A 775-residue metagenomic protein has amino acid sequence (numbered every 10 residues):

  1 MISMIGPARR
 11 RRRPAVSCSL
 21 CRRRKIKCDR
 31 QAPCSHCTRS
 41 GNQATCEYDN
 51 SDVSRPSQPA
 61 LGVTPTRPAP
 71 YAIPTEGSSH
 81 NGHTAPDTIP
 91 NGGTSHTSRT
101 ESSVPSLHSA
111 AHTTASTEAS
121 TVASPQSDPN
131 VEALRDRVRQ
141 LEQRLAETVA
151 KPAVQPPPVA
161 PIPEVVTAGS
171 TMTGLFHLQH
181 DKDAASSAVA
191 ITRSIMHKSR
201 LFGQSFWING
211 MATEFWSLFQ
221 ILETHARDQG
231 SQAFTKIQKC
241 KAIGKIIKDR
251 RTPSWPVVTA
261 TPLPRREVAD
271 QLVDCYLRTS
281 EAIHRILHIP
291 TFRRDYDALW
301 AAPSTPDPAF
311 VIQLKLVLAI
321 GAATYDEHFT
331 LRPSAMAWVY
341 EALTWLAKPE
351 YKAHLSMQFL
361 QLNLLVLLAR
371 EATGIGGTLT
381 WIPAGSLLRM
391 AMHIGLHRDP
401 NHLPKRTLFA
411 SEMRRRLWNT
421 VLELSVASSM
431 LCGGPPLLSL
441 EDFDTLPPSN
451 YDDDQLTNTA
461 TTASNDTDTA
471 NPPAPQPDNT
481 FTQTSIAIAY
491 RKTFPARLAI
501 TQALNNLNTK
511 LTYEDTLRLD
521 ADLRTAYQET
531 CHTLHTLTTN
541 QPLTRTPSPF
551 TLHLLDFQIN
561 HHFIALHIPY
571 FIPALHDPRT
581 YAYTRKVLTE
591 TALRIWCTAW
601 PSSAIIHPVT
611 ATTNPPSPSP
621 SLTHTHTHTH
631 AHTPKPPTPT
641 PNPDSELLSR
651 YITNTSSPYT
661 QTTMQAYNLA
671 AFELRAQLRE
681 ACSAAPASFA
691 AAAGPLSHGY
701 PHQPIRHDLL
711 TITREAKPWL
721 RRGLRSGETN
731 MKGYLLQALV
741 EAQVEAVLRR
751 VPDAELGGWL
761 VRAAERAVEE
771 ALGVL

Functional and structural regions predicted by a protein language model:
M1-E281, P308-I312, T627-T629: Intrinsic, low-complexity transcriptional activation domains
R10, A123, N130, R137 (+6 more regions): Surface positions of alpha-helical coiled-coils, especially the charged/polar e/g heptad sites that form inter-helical
Q143, L316, P333-L365, P383-N401 (+8 more regions): Long, amphipathic alpha-helical regulatory blocks in the mid-to-C-terminal portion of eukaryotic proteins
T213, S217-Q220, T224, R294 (+5 more regions): Fungal transcription factor middle regulatory core
Q220-Q232, K236-Q358, L365-G376, L403-F409 (+7 more regions): C-terminal transcriptional activation/regulatory domains of eukaryotic transcription factors
L331, E680-A685, S697-R706: HEAT/armadillo-like alpha-solenoid scaffolds in large eukaryotic assembly and transport factors
G374-S386: Classical protein tyrosine phosphatase
Q703-L775: Eukaryote-biased recognition of C-terminal alpha-helical segments
